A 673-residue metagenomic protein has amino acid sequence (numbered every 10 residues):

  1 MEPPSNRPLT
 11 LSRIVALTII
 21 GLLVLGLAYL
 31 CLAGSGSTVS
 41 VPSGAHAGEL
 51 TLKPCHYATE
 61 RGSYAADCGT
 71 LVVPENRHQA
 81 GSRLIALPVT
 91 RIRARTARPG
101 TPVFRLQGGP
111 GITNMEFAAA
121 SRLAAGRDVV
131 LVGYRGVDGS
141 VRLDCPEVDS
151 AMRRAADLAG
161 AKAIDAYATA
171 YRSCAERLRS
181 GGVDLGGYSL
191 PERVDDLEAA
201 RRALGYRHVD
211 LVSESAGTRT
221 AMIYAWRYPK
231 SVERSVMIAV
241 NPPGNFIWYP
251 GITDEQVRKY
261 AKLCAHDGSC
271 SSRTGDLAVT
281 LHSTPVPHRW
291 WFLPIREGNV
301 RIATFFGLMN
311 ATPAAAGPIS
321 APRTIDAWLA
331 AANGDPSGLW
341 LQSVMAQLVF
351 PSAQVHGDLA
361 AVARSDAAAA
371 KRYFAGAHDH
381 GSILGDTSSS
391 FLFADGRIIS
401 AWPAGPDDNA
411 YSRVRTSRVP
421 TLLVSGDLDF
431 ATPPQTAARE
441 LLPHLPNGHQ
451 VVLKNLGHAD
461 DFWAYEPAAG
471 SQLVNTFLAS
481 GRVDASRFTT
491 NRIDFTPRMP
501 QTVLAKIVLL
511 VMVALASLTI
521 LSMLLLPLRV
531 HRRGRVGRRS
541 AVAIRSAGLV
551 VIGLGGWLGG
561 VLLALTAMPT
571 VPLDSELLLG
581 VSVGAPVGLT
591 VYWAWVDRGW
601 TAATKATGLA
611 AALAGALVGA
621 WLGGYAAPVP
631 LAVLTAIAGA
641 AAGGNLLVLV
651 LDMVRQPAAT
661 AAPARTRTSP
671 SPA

Functional and structural regions predicted by a protein language model:
T10-A16, A28-T38, L277-V419, R498-G584 (+3 more regions): Alpha/beta-hydrolase fold active-site neighborhood
C55-P88: N-terminal cap/lid segment of alpha/beta-hydrolase-fold proteins
R83-I164: N-terminal cap/lid subdomain of alpha/beta-hydrolase-fold enzymes
C145, S150-A155, I223-T280, T304 (+3 more regions): A catalytic-pocket lid/entrance helix-loop region that shapes and gates access to the active site across common
R179, P191-H208: Conserved acidic catalytic loop of the alpha/beta-hydrolase fold
Y206-A216: Alpha/beta-hydrolase fold nucleophile elbow
F430-T436: Conserved alpha/beta-hydrolase "acid-adjacent" motif
K454-V513, P657: Catalytic active-site module of serine/aspartate enzymes centered on a nucleophile-bearing elbow/loop
